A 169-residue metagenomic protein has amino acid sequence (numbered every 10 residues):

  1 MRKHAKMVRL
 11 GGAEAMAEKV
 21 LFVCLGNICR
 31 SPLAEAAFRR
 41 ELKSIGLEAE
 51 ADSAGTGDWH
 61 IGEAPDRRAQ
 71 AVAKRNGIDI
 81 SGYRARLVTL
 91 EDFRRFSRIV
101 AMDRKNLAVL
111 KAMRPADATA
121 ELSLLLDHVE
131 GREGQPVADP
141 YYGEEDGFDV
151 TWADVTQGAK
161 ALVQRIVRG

Functional and structural regions predicted by a protein language model:
R2, R98, R104-G169: Phosphate-binding/catalytic loops
R2-R95, Q164-R168: Conserved active-site segments centered on acidic
F22, V100-A101: Hydrophobic beta-strand core positions in alpha/beta domains
S31, D103-R104: Helix N-cap/beta->alpha junction signal
